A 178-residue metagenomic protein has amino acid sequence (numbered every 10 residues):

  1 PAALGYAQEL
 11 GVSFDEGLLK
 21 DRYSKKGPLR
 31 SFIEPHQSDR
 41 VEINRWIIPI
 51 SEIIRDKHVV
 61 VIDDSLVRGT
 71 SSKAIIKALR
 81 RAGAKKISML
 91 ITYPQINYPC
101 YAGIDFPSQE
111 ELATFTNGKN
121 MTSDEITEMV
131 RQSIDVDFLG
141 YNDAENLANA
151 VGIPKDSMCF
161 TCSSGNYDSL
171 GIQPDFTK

Functional and structural regions predicted by a protein language model:
P1-K178: PRPP-associated nucleotide enzymes
